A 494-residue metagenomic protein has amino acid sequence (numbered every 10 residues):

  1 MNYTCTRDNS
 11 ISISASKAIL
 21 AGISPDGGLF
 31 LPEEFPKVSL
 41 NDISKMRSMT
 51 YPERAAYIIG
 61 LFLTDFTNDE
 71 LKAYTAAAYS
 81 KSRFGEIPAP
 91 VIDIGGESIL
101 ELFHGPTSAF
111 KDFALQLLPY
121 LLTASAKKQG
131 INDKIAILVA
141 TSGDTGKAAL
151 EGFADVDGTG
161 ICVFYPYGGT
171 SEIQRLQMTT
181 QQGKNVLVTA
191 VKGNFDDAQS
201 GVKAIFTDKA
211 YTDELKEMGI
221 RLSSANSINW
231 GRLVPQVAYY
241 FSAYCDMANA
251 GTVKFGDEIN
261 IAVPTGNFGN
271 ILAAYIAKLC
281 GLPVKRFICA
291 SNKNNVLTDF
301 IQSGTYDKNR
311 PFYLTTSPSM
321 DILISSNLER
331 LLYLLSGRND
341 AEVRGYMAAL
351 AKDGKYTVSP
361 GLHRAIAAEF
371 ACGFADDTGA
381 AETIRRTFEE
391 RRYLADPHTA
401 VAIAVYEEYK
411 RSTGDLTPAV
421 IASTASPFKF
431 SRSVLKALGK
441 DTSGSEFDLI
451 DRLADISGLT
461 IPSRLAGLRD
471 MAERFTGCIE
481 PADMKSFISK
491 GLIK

Functional and structural regions predicted by a protein language model:
M1-K494: PLP-dependent amino-acid enzyme catalytic core
